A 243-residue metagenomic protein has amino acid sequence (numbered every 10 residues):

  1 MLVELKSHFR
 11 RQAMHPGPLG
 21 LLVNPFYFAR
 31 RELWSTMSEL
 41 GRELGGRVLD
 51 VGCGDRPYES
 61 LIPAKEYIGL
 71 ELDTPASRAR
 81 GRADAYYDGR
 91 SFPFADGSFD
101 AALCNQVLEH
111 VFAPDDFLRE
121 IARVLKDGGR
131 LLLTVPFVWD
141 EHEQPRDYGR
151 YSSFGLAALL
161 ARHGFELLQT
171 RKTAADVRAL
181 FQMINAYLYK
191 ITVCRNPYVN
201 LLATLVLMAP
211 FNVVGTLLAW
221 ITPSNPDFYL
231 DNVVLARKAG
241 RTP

Functional and structural regions predicted by a protein language model:
M1-G97, A101, L118, D227-N232 (+1 more regions): Conserved N-terminal segment of class I S-adenosyl-L-methionine
P25-F26, E109, Q144-P145: A generic structural signal for short
E43, E109, Y151: Residue-level signal for short amphipathic helical patches enriched in basic/charged and nearby hydrophobic residues
T74, S91, E109, W139 (+1 more regions): Active-site micro-motifs of SAM-dependent methyltransferase domains
Y86, F112-E120, K126, R130-T242: S-adenosyl-L-methionine-dependent methyltransferase catalytic module, highlighting the catalytic core
C104-V107: A short beta-strand submotif of the Rossmann-like class I SAM-dependent methyltransferase core that lines
